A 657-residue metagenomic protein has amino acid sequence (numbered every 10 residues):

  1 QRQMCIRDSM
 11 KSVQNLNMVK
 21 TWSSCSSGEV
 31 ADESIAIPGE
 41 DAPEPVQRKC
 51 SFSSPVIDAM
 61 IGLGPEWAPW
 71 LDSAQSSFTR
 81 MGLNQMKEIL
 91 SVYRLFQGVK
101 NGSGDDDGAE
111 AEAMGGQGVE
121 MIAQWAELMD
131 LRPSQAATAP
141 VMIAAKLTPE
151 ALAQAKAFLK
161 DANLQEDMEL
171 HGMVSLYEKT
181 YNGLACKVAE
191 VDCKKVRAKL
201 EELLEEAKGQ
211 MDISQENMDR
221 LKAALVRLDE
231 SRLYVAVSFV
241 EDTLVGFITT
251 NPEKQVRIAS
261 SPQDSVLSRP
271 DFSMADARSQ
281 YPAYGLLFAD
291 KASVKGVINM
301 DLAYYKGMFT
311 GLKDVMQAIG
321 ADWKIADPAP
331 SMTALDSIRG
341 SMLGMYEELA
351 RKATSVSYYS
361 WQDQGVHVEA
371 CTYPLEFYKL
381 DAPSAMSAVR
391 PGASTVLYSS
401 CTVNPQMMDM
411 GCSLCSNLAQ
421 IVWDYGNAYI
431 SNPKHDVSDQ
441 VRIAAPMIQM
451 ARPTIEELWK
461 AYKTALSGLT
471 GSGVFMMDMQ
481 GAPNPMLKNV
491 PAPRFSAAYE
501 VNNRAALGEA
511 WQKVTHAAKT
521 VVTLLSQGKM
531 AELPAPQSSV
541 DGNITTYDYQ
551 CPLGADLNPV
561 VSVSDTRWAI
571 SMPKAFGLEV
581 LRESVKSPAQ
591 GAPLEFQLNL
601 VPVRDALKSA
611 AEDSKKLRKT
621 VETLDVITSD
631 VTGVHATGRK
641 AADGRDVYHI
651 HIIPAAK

Functional and structural regions predicted by a protein language model:
Q3, R7-E127, L221-E241, I248-T250 (+3 more regions): Leucine-rich, highly hydrophobic segment in Treponema pallidum outer-membrane-associated proteins
P38, P133, A137, F377 (+5 more regions): A generic structural signal for ordered alpha-helices
Y93, G98, G108-A277, L380-P383 (+1 more regions): Single conserved position on a long alpha-helix in the C-terminal lobe of the eukaryotic protein kinase
V141-T148, A198, I319-D327, R351-Y358 (+2 more regions): Short low-complexity stretches enriched in small and charged residues
L152-L159, P446-A461: Flexible, processing/modification-adjacent segments and terminal tails in exported/periplasmic/extracellular proteins
S431-D439, S538-G542: Charge-rich, acidic-biased intrinsically disordered regions
